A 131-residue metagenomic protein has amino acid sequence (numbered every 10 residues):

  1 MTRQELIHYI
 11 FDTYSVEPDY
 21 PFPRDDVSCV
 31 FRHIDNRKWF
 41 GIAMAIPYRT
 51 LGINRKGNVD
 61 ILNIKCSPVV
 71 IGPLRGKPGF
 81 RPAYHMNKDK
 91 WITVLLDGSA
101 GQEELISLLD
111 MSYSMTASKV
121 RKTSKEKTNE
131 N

Functional and structural regions predicted by a protein language model:
M1-N131: Charge-dense, helix-prone N-terminal extensions
